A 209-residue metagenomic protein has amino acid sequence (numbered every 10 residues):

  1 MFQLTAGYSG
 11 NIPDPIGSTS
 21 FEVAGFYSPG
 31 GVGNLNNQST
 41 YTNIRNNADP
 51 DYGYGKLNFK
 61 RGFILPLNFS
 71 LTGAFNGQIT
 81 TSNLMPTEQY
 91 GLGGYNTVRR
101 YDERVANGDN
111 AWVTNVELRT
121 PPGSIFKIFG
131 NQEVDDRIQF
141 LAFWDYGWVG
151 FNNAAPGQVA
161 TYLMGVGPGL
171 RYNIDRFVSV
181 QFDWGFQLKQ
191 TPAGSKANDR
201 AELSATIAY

Functional and structural regions predicted by a protein language model:
M1-I138, F143-Y146, G150, S195: C-terminal outer-membrane beta-barrel translocator/porin domains of Gram-negative envelope proteins and their
N43, T97-Y101, M164, G185-P192 (+1 more regions): Short beta-alpha connecting loops at secondary-structure transitions that line or flank enzyme active sites
A106-D109, A160, K189-N198: Solvent-exposed loop/turn segments connecting transmembrane beta-strands in outer-membrane beta-barrel proteins
G123, G147-F151, D175-F177, Q187-K189: Short Gly/Pro-enriched loop/turn and capping motifs at secondary-structure junctions
Q139-G167, N173: Outer-membrane beta-barrel transmembrane domain signature
L141-F143, V178-G185: Conserved active-site loop/cleft motifs that coordinate metal ions or position small ligands
A197-Y209: Outer-membrane beta-barrel "beta-signal"
